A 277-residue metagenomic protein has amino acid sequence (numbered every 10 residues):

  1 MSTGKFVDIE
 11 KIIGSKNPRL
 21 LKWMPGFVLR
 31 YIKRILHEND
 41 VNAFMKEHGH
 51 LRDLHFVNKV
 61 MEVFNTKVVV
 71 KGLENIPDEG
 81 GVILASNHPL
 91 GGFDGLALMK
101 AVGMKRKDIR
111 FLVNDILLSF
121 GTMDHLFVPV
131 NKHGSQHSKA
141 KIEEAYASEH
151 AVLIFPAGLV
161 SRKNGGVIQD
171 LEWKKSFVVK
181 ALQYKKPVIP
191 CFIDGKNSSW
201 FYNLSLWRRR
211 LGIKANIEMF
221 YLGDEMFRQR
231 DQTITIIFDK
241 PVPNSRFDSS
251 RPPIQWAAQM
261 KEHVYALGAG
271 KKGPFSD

Functional and structural regions predicted by a protein language model:
M1-V82, G95-A97, R106, L117 (+1 more regions): Membrane-anchoring hydrophobic helices of lipid-metabolizing enzymes
S2, I9-E10, A140-D277: Non-catalytic C-terminal accessory region of glycerolipid acyltransferases and related lyso-lipid remodeling enzymes
K46, K59-N65, V128-G134, G166-V167: Short, flexible loop segments at the rims of nucleotide/cofactor-binding pockets, characterized by
F64-V70, Q136, E218-F220: Short gly/ser/thr-rich secondary-structure transition/capping motifs
E79-V82, S86-N87, H150: Pre-Walker A (Motif I) flank of P-loop NTPase domains
I83-A85, T122-N131, A157-G165: Short, basic, glycine/proline-bearing loop/turn elements
L96-V102, V167-I168: "Short basic amphipathic alpha-helical interaction patches in structured regions
G103, K107-A147: Conserved nucleotide-cofactor-binding alpha/beta core module
